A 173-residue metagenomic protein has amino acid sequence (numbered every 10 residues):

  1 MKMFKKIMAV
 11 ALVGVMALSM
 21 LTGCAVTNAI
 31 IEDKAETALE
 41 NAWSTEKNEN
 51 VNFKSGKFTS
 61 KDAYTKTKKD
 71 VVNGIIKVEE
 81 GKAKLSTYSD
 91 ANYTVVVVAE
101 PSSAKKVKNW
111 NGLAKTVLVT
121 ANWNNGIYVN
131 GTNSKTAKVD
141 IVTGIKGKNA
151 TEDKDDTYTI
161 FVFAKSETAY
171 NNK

Functional and structural regions predicted by a protein language model:
M1-A35: Gram-positive cell-envelope targeting signals
F4, F53, F58, F161-F163: Phenylalanine-focused residue identity feature
L12, L21, K54, E79 (+3 more regions): Intrinsically disordered, low-complexity segments enriched in small/polar residues
M16, A63-K68, V129-T132, K173: Generic low-polarity alpha-helical segments
M16-S19, A83, N111, T116: Intrinsic-disorder/low-complexity peptide segments enriched for small residues
V26-Y93: Short, well-ordered surface patches within globular domains
T87-K173: A well-ordered secondary-structure block
